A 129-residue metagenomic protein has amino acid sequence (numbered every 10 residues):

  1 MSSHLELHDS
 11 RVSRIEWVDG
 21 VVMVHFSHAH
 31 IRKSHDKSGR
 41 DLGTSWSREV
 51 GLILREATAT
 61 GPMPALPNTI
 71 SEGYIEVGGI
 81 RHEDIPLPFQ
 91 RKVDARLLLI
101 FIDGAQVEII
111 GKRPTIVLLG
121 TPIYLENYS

Functional and structural regions predicted by a protein language model:
M1-S129: Surface-exposed, interaction-prone regions used to assemble/regulate multi-protein complexes
